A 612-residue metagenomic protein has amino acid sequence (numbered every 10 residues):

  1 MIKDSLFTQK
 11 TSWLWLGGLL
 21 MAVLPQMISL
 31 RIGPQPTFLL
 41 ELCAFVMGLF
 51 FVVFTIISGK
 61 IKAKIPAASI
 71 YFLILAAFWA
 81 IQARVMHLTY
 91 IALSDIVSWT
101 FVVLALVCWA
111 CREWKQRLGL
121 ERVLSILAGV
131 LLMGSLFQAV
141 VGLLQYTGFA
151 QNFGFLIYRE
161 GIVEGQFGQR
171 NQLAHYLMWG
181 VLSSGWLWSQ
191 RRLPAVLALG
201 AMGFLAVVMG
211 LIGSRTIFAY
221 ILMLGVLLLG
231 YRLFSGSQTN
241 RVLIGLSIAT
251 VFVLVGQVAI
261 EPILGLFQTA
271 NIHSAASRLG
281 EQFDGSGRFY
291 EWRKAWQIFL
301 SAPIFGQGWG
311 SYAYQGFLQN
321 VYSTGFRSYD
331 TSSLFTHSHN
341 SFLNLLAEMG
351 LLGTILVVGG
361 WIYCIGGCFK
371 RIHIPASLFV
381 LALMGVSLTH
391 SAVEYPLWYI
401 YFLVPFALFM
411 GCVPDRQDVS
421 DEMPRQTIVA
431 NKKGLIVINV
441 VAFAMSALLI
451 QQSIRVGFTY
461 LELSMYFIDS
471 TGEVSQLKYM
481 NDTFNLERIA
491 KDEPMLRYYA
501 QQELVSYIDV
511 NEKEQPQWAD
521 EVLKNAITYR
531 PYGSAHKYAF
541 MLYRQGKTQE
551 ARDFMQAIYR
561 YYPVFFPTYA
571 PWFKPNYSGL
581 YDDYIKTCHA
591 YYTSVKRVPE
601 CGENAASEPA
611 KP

Functional and structural regions predicted by a protein language model:
M1-I96, F101-L132, L187-V196, T239-N240 (+5 more regions): Transmembrane signal-anchor hairpin modules in multi-pass inner-membrane enzymes, especially those that act on
I2, L16-M27, A44-V52, A80-A83 (+5 more regions): Alpha-helical transmembrane segments of multi-pass inner-membrane proteins
P25-P34, F342-M349, F379-F406, F566-Y569: Membrane helix-loop boundary segments at the extracytoplasmic
S29-G33, H87-W99, R159-L173, G280-S286 (+1 more regions): Short aromatic-rich membrane-water interface segments that cap or initiate transmembrane helices in multi-pass membrane
A150-G161, L266-R293, Q297-S301, Q307-A347: Interfacial juxtamembrane loops and adjacent helix segments that form the catalytic/substrate-binding surfaces
L224-G225, P375-K432: Transmembrane alpha-helices of multi-pass inner-membrane enzymes
F234-L279, Q297-I298, G434, F443-R455: A membrane-periplasm/extracellular boundary helix in multi-pass inner-membrane enzymes that assemble envelope glycans
Y499-Q501, A535: TPR repeat positional signature
